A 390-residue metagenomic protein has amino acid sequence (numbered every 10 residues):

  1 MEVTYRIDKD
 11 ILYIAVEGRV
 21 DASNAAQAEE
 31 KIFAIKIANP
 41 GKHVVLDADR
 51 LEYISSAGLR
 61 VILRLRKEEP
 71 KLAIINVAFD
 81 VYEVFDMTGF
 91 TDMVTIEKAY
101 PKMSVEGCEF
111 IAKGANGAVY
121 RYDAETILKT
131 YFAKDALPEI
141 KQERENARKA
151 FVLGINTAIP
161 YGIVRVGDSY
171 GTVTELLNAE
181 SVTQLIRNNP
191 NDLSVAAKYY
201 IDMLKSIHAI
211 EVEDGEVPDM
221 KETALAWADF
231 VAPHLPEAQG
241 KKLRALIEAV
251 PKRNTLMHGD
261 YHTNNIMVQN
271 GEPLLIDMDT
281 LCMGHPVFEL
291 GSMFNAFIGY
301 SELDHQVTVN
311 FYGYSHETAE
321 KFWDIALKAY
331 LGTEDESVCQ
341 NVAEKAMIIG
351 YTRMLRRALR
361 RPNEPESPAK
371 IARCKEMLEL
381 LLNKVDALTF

Functional and structural regions predicted by a protein language model:
M1-E30, A48-R50: STAS-typified acidic loop motif
A22-V94: Amphipathic alpha-helical interaction surfaces in cytosolic regulatory modules
Y100-E106: Juxta-kinase regulatory segment immediately upstream of eukaryotic protein kinase catalytic domains
E109-G215, P251: ATP-binding pocket architecture of kinase catalytic cores
A209-G259, T263, Q269: An alpha-helical support segment within catalytic cores of ATP-dependent transferases
D277-L281: Activation of the activation-loop gatekeeper triad in protein kinase-fold domains
L290-E334, I348-E364: Active-site activation/catalytic loop segments of kinase-like enzymes and analogous catalytic loops in related
S337, T352-F390: ATP/Mg2+ or Mg2+-diphosphate-binding catalytic cores that bind nucleotide phosphates or diphosphates via glycine-rich
